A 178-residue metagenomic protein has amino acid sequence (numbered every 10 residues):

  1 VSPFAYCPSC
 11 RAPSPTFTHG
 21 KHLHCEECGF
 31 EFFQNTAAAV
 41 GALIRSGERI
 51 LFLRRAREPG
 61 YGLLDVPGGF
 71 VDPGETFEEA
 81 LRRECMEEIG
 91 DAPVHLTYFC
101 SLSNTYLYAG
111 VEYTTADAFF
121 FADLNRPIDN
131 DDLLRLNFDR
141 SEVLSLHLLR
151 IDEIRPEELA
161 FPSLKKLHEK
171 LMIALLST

Functional and structural regions predicted by a protein language model:
V1-G41: Acidic, metal-coordinating catalytic segment for phosphate/diphosphate chemistry, firing primarily on the Nudix
S9, H24, F52, D65 (+1 more regions): Conserved beta-strand segments that form the floor/walls of ligand-binding pockets within enzyme and binding domains
T18, R45, Y98-S101: Generic beta-strand structural signal
G20, N35-A39, R45, P59-Y61 (+3 more regions): Short connector loops at helix/strand junctions that flank enzyme active sites, especially segments positioning acidic
G41, L51-R54, L134-R135: Beta-strand scaffold of nucleotide-dependent catalytic cores
R45-E87: Conserved Nudix-box catalytic region and its N-terminal flanking loop in Nudix hydrolases and closely related
V71-T97, L102-P162: Unchanged
S163-T178: Charged phosphate-binding loop/patch that engages nucleotide di/tri-phosphates or the phosphate backbone of nucleic
